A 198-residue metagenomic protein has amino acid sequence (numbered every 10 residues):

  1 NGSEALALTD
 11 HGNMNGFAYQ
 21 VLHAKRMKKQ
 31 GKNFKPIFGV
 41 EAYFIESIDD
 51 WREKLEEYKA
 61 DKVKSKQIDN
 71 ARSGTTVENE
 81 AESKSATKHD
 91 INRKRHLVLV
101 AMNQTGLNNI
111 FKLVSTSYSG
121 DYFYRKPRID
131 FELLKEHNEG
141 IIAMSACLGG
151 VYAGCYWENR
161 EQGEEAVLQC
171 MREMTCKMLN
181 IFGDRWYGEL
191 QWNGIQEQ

Functional and structural regions predicted by a protein language model:
N1-Q198: Phosphodiester-processing cores and adjacent nucleic acid-binding clamps
